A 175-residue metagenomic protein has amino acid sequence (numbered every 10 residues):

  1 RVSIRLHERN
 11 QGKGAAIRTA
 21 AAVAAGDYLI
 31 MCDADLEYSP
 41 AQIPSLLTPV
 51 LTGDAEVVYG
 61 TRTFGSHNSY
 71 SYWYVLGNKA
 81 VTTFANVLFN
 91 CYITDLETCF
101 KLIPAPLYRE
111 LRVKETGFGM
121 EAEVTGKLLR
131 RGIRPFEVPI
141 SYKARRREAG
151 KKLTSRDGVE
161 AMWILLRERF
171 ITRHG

Functional and structural regions predicted by a protein language model:
R1-R5: Acidic donor-binding segment of Leloir-type glycosyltransferases
H7-V23, Y28, P40-F118, A144-A161 (+1 more regions): Acceptor/aglycone-binding surface of glycosyltransferases and processive sugar-polymer synthases
A34: Walker B catalytic motif
E37: Active-site beta-alpha loop architecture of Rossmann-like, nucleotide-cofactor-dependent enzymes
Y92, K114-T116, G126-K143: Catalytic donor-sugar/metal-binding loop of nucleotide-sugar-dependent glycosyltransferases
E123: Cell-envelope/extracellular polymer assembly enzymes that use nucleotide-activated donors
I164-I171: Cytosolic juxtamembrane regions of integral membrane proteins
